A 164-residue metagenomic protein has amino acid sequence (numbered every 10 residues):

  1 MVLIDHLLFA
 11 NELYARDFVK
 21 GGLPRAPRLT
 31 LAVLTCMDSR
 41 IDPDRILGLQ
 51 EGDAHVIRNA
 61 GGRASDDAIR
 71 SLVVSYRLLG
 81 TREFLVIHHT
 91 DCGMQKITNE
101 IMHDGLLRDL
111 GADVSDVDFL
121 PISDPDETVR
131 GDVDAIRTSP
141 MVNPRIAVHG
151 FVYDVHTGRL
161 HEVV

Functional and structural regions predicted by a protein language model:
M1-P27, G62-A64, V74-L79, M94-V164: Divalent-metal-activated hydrolytic enzyme cores
N11, V33, I57, V86 (+1 more regions): Divalent metal-coordination and catalytic microenvironments
D17-R70: Conserved beta-strand-loop surface patch within small alpha/beta domains used for substrate/adaptor or ligand engagement
L34-C36, I87, F151: Short hydrophobic segments within beta-strands
M37-S39, T90-M94: Gly/Ser/Thr-rich loops at beta-strand to alpha-helix junctions that form or flank small-molecule/cofactor-binding
A54, I69-L72, E83-F84, N99 (+1 more regions): Generic internal hydrophobic packing segments that stabilize the cores of diverse globular domains
L78-H89: Ordered, amphipathic secondary-structure segments that act as subunit-interaction surfaces in large macromolecular
